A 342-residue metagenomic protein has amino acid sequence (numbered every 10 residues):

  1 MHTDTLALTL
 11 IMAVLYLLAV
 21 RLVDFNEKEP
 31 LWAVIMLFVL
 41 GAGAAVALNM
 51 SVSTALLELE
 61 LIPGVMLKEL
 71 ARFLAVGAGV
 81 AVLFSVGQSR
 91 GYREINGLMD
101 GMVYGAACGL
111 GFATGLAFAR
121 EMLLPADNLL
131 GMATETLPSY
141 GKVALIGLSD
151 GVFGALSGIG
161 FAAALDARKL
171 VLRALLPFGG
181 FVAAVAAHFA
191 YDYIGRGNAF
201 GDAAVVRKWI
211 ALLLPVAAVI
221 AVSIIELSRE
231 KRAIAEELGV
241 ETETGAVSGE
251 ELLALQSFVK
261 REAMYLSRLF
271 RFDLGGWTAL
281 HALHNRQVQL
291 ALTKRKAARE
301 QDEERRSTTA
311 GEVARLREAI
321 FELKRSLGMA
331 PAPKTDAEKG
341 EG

Functional and structural regions predicted by a protein language model:
M1-G342: Hydrophobic alpha-helical segments at protein termini of multi-pass membrane proteins
